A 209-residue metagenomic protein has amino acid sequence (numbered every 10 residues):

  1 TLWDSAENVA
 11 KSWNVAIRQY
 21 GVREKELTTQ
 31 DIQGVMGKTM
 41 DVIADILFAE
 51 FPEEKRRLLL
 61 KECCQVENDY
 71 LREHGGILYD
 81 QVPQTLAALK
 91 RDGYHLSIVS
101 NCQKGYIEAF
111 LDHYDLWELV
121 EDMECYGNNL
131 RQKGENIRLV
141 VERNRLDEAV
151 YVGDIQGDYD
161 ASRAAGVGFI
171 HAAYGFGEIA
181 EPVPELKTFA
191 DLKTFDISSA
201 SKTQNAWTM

Functional and structural regions predicted by a protein language model:
T1, S100-C102: Conserved phosphate-coupling serine/threonine residues in phosphotransfer and NTP-handling enzymes
T1-Q30: Active-site neighborhood of HAD-like aspartate-dependent phosphohydrolases
N8, V35, I77-Q81, C102 (+3 more regions): Short beta->alpha linker loops
V9, M40, L78, K133: Conserved donor sugar-nucleotide recognition element shared by glycan-biosynthetic enzymes
S12, I43, Q81, Y106-A109 (+1 more regions): Phosphate- and divalent-cation-binding pockets in alpha/beta enzyme and binding domains that engage nucleotide-derived
A16-I17, T39-E53, F110: Helix-loop "lid/cap" segments that line or gate small-molecule binding pockets
D45-A87, D92: Metal-dependent phosphoesterase signature
A87-K90, K104, E108-M209: Asp-based, Mg2+/Mn2+-dependent phosphohydrolase catalytic module
